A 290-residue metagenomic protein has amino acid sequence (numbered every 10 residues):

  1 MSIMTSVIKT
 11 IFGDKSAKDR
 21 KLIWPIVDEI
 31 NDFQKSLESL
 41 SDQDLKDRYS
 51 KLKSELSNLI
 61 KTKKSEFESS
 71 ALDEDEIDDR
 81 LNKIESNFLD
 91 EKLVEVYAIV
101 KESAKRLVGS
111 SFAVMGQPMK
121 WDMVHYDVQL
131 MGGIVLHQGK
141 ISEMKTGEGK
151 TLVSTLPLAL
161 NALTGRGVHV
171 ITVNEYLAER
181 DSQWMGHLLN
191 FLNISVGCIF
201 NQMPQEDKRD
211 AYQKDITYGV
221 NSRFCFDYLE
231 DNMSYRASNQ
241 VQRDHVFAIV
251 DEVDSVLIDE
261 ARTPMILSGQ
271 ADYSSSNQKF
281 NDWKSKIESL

Functional and structural regions predicted by a protein language model:
M1-L290: Conserved P-loop NTPase motor core
